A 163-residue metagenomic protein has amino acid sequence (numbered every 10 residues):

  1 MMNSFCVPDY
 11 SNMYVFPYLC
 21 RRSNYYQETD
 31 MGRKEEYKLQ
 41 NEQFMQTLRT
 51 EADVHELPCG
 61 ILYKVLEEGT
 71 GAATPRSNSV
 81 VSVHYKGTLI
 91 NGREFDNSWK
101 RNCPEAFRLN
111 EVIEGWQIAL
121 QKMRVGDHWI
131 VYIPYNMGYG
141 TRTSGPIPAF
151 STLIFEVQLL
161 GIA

Functional and structural regions predicted by a protein language model:
M2-P8: Extreme N-terminal basic, low-complexity initiation segments that serve as generic localization/processing leaders
C6, M13-A163: Cross-family detector of peptidyl-prolyl cis-trans isomerase
